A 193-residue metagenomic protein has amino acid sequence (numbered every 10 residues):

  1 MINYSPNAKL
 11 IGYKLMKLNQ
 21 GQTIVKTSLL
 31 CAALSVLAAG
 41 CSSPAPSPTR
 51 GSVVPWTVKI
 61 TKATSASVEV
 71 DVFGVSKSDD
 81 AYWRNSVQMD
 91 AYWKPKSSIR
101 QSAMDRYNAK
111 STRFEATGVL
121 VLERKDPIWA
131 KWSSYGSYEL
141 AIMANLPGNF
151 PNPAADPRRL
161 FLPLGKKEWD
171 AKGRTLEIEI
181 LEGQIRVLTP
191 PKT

Functional and structural regions predicted by a protein language model:
M1-A39: Sec-dependent bacterial lipoprotein signal peptides
S35, A39-V58: Bacterial Sec signal peptide processing site at the extreme N-terminus
G51-T64, I178-L181, I185: Conserved interaction-surface patches within small, structured recognition/assembly domains
I60-D90: Early exported N-terminus immediately downstream of N-terminal targeting peptides
S67, Y135-E139: Extracellular Ig-like/FN3 beta-sandwich strand-entry sites
V87-S134: Tryptophan-paired
E139, P147-T193: Glycine-rich, aromatic-bearing surface loops/beta-hairpins
